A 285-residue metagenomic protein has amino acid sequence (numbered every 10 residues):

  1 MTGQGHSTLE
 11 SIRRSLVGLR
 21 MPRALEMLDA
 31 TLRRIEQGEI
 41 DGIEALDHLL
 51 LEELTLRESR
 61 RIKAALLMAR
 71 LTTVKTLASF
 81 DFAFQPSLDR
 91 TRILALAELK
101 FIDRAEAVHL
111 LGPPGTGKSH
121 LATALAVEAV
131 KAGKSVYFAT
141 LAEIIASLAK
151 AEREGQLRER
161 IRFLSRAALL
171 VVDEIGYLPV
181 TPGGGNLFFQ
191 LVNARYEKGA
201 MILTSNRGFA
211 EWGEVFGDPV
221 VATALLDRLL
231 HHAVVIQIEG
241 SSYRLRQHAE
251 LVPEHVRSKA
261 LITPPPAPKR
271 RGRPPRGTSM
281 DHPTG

Functional and structural regions predicted by a protein language model:
M1-L25: Charged, compositionally biased N-terminal leader segments and the immediate start of the first structured element
S11-R14, A30-R34, S79, A107-L111 (+1 more regions): Short hinge/gating elements
V17, M21-T73: Interdomain "pre-motor" coupling segment immediately N-terminal to P-loop NTPase/helicase cores
M21-A24, T55, F101, L169 (+2 more regions): Generic structural signal for secondary-structure transition and capping sites
L56, R61-A95, D103: Clamp-loader machinery-focused feature within the broader ASCE/P-loop NTPase space
L88-R166, V215: Conserved P-loop
S135, E143-L169, I175-G285: Replace "adjacent to P-loop NTPase cores in ATP/GTP-dependent enzymes" with "adjacent to NTP-binding cores
